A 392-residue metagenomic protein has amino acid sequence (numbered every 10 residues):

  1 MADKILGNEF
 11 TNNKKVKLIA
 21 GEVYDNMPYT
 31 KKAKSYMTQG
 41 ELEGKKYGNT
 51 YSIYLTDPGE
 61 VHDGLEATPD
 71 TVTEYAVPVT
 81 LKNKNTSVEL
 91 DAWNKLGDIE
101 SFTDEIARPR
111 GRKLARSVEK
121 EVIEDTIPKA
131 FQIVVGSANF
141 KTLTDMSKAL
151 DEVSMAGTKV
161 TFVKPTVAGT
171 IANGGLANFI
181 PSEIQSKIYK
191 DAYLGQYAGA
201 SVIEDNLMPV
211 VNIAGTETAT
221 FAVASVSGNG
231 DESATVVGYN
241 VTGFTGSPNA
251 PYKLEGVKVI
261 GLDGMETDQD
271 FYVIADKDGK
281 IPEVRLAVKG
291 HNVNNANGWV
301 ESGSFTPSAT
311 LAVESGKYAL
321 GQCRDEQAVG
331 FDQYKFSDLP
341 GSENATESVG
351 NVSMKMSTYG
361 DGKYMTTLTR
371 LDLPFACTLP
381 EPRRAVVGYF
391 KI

Functional and structural regions predicted by a protein language model:
M1-A76, A385, Y389: N-terminal "assembly arms/tails" that initiate or stabilize quaternary assembly in self-assembling proteins
A2-M37, E89-S101, R110, A115-V134 (+6 more regions): Short, Lys/Arg-rich flexible segments
G7-K15, F162-V167, M354, T358-Y359 (+1 more regions): Surface-exposed molecular-recognition determinants
Y36-K46, N139-I171: Short, low-complexity, charged/polar segments at coil/turn and helix-coil boundaries
I53, V77-A138, D151-T166, V202 (+2 more regions): Long, contiguous amphipathic alpha-helices that act as assembly "spine/axial" helices in icosahedral shell and virion
V61-G64, T170-N173, F179, T378-P380: Short helix/loop capping segments that flank catalytic or ligand/cofactor-binding pockets
G169-N295, I392: Autoprocessing Asn-cyclization modules and mimics
A275-A385: Internal mixed-charge
